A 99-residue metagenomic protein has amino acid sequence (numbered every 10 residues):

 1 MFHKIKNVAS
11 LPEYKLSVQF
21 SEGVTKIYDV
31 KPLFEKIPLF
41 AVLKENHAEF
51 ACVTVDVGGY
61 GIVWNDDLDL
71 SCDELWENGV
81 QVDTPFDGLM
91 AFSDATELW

Functional and structural regions predicted by a protein language model:
M1-W99: Motif-centric detector for short Cys/His coordination patterns
